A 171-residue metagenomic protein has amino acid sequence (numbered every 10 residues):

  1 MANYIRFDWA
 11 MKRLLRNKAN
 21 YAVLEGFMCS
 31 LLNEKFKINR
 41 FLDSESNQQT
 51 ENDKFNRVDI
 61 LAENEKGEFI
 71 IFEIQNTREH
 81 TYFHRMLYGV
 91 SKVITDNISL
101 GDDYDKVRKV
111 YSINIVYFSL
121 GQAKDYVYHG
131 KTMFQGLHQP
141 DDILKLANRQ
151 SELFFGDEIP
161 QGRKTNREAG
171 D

Functional and structural regions predicted by a protein language model:
M1-D171: Elongated, amphipathic alpha-helical interaction scaffolds
